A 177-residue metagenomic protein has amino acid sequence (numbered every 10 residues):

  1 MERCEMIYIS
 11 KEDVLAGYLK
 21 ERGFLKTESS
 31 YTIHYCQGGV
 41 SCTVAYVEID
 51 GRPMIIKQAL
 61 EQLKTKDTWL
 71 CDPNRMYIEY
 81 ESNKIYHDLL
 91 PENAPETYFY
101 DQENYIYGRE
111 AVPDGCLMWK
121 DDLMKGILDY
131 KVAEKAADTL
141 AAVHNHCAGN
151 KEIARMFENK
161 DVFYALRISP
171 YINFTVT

Functional and structural regions predicted by a protein language model:
E2-D13, R155-T177: Active-site catalytic-loop/activation-segment of kinase and kinase-like phosphoryl-transfer enzymes
E2-I33: Juxta-kinase regulatory segment immediately upstream of eukaryotic protein kinase catalytic domains
R22, K26, C147-N150, T175: Short secondary-structure junctions and interdomain/linker hinges
F24, K64, V162-F163: Residue-level marker of structural boundaries
Y31, P95-E96, E158-N159: Residue-level recognition of the N-termini of beta-strands and the immediately preceding loop/turn
C36, Y46-E152: ATP-binding pocket architecture of kinase catalytic cores
T43: Conserved N-lobe ATP-binding subsite of Hanks-type protein kinase domains, especially the beta3 VAIK lysine
